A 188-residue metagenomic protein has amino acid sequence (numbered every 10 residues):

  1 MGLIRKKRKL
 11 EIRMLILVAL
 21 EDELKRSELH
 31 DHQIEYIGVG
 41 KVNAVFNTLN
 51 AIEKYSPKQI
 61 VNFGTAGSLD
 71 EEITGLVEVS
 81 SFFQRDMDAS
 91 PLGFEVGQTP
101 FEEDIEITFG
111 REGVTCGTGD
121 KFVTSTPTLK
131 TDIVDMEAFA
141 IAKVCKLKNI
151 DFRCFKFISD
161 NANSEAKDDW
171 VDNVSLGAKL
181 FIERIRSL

Functional and structural regions predicted by a protein language model:
K6-K9, S125: A short acidic-Thr-Gly-centered motif at the start of a beta-strand
K9-L15: Extreme N-terminal starter segment of soluble prokaryotic enzymes
D22-L188: Glycine-rich phosphate- or other oxyanion-binding loops that anchor nucleotides, phosphorylated ligands
